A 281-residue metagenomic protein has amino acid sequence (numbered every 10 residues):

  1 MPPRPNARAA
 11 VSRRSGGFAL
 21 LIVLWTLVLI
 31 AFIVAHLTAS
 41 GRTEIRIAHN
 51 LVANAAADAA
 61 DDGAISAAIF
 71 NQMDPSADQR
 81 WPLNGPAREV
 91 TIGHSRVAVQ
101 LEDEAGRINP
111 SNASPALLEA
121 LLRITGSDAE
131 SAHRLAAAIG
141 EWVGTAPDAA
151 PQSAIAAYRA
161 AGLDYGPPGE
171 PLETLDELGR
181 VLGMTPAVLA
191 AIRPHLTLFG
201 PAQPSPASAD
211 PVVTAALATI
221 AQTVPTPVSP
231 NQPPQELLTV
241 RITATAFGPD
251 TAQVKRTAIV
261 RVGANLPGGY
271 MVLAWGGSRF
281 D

Functional and structural regions predicted by a protein language model:
P2-D281: Compositionally biased linear targeting/interaction segments
